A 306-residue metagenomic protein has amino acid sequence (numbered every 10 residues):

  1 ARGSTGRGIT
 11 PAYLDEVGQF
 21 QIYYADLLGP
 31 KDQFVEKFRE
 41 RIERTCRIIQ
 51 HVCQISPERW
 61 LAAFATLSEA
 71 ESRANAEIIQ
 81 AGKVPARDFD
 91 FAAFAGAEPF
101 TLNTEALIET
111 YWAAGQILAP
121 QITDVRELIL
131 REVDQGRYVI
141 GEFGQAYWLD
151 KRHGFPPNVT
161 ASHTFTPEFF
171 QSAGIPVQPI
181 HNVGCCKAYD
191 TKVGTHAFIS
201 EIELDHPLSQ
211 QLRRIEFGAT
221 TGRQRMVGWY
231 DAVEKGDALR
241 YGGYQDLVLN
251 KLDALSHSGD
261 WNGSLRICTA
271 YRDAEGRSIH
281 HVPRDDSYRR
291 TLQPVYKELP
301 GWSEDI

Functional and structural regions predicted by a protein language model:
A1-I306: Non-transmembrane, aqueous-exposed alpha-helical and coiled segments at domain scale
